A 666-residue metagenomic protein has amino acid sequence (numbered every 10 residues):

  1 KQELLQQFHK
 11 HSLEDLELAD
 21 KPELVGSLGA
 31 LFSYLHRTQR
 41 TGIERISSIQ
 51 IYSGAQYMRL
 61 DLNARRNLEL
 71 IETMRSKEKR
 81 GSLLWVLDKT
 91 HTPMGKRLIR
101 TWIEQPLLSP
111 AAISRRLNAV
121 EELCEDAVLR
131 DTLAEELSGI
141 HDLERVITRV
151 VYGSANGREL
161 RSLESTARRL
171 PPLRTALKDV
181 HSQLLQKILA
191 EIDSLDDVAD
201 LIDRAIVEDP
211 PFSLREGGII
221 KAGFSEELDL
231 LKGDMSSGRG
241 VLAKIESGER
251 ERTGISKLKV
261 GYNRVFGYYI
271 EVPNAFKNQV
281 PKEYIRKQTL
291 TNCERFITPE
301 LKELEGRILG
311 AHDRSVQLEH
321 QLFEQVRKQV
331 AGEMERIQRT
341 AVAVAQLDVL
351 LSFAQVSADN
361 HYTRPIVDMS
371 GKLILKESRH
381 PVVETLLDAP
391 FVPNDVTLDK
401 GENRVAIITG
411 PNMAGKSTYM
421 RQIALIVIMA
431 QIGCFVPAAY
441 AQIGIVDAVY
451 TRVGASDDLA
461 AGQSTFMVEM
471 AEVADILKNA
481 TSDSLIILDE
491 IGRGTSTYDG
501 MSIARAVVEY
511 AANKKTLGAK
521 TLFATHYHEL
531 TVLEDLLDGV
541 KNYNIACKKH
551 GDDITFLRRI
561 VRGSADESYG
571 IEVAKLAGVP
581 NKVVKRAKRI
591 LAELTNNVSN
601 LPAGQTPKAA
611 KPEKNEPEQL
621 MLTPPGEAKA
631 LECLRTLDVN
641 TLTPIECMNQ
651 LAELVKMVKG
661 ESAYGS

Functional and structural regions predicted by a protein language model:
K1-E122, D131, E135-S138, D142-V151 (+3 more regions): Charged catalytic and DNA/RNA-contacting regions of genome-maintenance and nucleic-acid-processing enzymes
K21, H91-T92, W102, P273-L301 (+5 more regions): ATPase nucleotide-binding head domains, primarily ABC-like/P-loop NTPase cores
Y152, N156, T166-R169, Q183 (+4 more regions): Charged, surface-exposed helical/loop "interaction arms" that form contiguous linear patches used for dimerization
V198-A199, A205-I206, F212, Y268-Y284 (+1 more regions): Cytosolic, long alpha-helical scaffolding segments
A243, R250-N274: Extended, charged helical/alpha-beta scaffold domains that provide interaction surfaces
G261-N263, L622, R635-S666: Terminal-proximal interaction/regulatory segments of ATP-powered molecular machines
P281, Q321, F466, M657-S666: Short, charged, intrinsically disordered terminal tails
L290, E294-K328: Extended, charged coiled-coil "arm/hinge" scaffolds of SMC/Rad50-like chromosome-maintenance ATPases and other large
